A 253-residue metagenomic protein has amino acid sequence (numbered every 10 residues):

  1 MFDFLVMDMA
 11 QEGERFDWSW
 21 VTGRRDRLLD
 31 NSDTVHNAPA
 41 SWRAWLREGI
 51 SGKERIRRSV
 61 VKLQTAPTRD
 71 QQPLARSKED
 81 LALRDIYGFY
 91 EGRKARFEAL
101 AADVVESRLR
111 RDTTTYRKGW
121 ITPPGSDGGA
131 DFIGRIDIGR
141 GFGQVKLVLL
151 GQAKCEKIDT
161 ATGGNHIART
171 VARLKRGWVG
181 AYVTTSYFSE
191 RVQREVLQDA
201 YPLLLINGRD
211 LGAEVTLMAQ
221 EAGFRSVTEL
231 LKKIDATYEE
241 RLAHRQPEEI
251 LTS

Functional and structural regions predicted by a protein language model:
M1-F16: Structured alpha/beta reader/binder surfaces that contact nucleic acids or chromatin modification marks
A10-E12, S19-S253: Mixed-charge (Asp/Glu-Lys/Arg
